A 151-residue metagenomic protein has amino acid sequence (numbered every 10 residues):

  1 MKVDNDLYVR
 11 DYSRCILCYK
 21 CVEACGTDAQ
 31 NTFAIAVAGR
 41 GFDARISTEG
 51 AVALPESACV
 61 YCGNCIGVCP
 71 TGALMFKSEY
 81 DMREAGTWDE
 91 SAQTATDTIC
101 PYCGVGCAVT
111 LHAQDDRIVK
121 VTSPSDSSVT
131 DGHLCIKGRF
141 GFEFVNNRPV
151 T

Functional and structural regions predicted by a protein language model:
M1-T151: N-terminal export/assembly segments and adjacent metallocofactor-ligating motifs of anaerobic energy-metabolism
